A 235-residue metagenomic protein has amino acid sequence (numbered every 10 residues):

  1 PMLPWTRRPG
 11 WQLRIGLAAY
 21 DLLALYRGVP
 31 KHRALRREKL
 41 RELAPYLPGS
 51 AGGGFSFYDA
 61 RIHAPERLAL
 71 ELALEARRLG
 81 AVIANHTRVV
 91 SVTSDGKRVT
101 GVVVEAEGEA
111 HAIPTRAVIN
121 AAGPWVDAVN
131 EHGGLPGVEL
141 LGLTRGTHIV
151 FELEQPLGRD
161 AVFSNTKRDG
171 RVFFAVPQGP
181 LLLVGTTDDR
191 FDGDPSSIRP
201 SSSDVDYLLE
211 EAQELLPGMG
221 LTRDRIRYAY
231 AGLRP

Functional and structural regions predicted by a protein language model:
P1, V89, A112, N120-P235: Active-site substrate-recognition segment that forms the wall of the catalytic cavity or substrate channel
P1-L43, F173: Dinucleotide-binding Rossmann-like beta1-alpha1 core, especially the glycine-rich loop that anchors the ADP
D21, R41-L79, I83, G101-V103 (+2 more regions): Helix-loop-beta segment of a Rossmann-like dinucleotide-binding subdomain
H32, E109-A112: Short, mixed charged/polar active-site loops that provide acid/base catalysis or chelate metal/phosphate cofactors
A34, G49-Y58, D224-G232: Conserved Rossmann-fold dehydrogenase catalytic segment
N85-T100: A conserved short coil-to-beta-strand element within the FAD-binding core of flavoproteins
R98-V102, R159-D160: Short, hydrophobic/aromatic-rich segments at coil-to-beta transitions
R116: Conserved acidic residues
